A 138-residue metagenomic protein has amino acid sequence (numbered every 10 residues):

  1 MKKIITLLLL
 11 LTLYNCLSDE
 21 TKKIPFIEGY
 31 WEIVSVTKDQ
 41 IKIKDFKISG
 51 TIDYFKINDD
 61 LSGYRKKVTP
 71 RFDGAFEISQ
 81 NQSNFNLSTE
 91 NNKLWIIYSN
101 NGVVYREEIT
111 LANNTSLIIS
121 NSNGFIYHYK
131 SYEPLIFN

Functional and structural regions predicted by a protein language model:
M1-I4: Positively charged n-region of N-terminal signal peptides that target proteins for export
T12-N15: C-terminal motif of bacterial Sec signal peptides marking the signal peptidase cleavage site
L17-E32: N-terminal helix-cap/turn-to-beta initiation motif at the start of protein domains
I33, G63-K66, L94-Y98, T115-N121 (+1 more regions): Short hydrophobic/aromatic-rich beta-strand segments that constitute the beta-sheet cores of beta-sandwich/beta-barrel
D45-S88: N-terminal glycine/threonine-rich, aromatic-flanked beta-hairpin/loop signature
Y54-S62, T89-K93, T110-L117, Y132-P134: Short, solvent-exposed coil/turn segments at beta-strand boundaries
E77-T110: An anionic, turn-rich surface loop/hairpin at beta-sheet edges that serves as a generic interaction/coordination patch
S120-N138: Edge beta-strand at a domain terminus
